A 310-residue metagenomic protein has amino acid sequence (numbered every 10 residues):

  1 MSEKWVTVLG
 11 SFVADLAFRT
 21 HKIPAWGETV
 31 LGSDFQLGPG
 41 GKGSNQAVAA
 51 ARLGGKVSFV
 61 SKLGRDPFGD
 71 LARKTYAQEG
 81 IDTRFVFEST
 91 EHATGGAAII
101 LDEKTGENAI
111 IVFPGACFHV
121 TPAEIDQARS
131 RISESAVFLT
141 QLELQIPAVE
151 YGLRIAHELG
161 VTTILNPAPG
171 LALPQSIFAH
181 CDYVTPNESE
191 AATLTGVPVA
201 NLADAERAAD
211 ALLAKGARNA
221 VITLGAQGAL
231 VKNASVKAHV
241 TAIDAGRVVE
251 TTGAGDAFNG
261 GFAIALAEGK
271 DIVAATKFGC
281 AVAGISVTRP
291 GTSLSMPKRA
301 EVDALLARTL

Functional and structural regions predicted by a protein language model:
M1-K62, P67-I81, R247-V249: Glycine-rich phosphate/adenosyl-contacting loop at the front of the ribokinase-like
M1-V6, L159, L171-I177, L202-L310: Conserved phosphate-binding/catalytic region of the ribokinase-like
D34, V60-R65, T83-A93, N166-A168 (+2 more regions): Beta-strand->loop->alpha-helix junctions that form or flank phosphate-binding loops in nucleotide-handling enzymes
V48, G96-I100, A109, G228-V231: Short beta-strand scaffold segments in enzyme catalytic cores
V48-K56, L101, A265-G269: Alpha-helix C-terminal capping segments
R84-S89, I99-V137: Conserved phosphate-binding/catalytic loop of the ribokinase/pfkB sugar-kinase fold
I125-A128, A136-R207, A226-A229: Conserved beta-alpha-beta core of the PfkB/ribokinase-like small-molecule kinase fold
